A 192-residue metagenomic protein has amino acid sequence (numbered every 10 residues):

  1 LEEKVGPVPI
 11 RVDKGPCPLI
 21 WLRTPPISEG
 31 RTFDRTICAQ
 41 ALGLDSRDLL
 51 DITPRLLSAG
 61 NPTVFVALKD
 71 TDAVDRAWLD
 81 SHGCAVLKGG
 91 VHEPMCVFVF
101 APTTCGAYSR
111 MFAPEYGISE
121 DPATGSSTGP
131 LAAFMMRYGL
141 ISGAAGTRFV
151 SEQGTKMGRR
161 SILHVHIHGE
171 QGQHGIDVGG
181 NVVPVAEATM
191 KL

Functional and structural regions predicted by a protein language model:
L1-L192: Active-site proximal loop and beta-alpha junction motif in alpha/beta enzyme cores
